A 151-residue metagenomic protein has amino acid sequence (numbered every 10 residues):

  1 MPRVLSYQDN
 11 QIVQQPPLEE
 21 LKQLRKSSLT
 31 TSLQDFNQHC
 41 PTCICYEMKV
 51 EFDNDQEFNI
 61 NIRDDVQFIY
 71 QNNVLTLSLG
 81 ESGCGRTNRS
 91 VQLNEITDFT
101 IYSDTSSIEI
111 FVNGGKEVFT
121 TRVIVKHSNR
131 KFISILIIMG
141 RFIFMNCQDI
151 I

Functional and structural regions predicted by a protein language model:
M1-I151: Beta-rich accessory regions
